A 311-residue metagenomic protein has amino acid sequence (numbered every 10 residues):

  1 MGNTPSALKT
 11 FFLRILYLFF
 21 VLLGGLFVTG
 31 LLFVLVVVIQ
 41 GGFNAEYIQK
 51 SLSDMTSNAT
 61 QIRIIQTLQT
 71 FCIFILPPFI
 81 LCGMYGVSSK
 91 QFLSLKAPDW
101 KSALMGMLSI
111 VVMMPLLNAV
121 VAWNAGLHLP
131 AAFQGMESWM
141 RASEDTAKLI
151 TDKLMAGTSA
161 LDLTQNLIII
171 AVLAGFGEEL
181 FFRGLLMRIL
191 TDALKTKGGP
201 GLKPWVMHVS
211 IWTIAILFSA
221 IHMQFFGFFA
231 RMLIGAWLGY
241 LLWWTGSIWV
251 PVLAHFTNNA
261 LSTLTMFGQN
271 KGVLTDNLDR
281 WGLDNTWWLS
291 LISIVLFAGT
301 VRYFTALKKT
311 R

Functional and structural regions predicted by a protein language model:
G2-G24, L93-V112, T245-I248: Alpha-helical transmembrane segments and their helix-start/interface "positive-inside/aromatic belt" motifs in integral
F11, Q49-I65, K153-T158, T275-N285: Membrane-interface segments at the starts/ends of alpha-helical transmembrane spans
L22-L35, I75-F79, I110-M113, W287-A306: Hydrophobic core of alpha-helical transmembrane segments in multi-pass integral membrane proteins
V34-Y85, L104-V111, A132-E137, R141: Alpha-helical transmembrane segments in multi-pass membrane proteins
Y47-M55, Q91-L173, K195-G199: Juxtamembrane helix-loop-helix connectors linking adjacent transmembrane helices in multi-pass membrane enzymes
T70-S89, L163-L190, L296-L307: Transmembrane alpha-helical segments in integral membrane proteins
G177-T213, W243-S247: Membrane-interface helix/loop boundary segments of multi-pass membrane proteins
F256-R311: C-terminal membrane module of polytopic membrane proteins
